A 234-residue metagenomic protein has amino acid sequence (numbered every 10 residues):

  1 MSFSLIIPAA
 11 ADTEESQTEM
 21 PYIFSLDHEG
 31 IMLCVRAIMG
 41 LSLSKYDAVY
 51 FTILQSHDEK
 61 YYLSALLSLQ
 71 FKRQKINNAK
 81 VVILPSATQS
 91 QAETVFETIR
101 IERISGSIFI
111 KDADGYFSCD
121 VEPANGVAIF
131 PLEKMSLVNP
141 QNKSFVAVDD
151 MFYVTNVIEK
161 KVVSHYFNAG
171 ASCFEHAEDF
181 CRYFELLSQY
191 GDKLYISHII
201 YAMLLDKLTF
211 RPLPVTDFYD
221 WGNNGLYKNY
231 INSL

Functional and structural regions predicted by a protein language model:
S2-E15, L26-G106: Conserved N-terminal catalytic core of the sugar/cofactor nucleotidyltransferase
F3-I6, H165-L234: Conserved alpha/beta core of the MobA/IspD/sugar-nucleotide pyrophosphorylase nucleotidyltransferase superfamily
E19-L26, S188: Short glycine-enriched, charge-decorated loop/helix-capping segments at active-site entrances that position
I23, K80-V82, F210-P212: Conserved beta-strand scaffold positions in the cores of enzyme catalytic domains, especially in NTP/NDP-utilizing
L69-I76, V146-D149, Y201-L204: Short, conserved catalytic or adaptor-binding loops enriched in Gly and charged residues
S86-Q91, M135-S136, F218-D220: A short acidic, often aromatic-flanked loop/helix-cap motif at beta-alpha or helix-coil junctions that lines enzyme
S105-Y116: Short beta-strand-to-loop acidic/aromatic patch adjacent to the donor-nucleotide binding site
Y116-G191: Conserved core of the sugar-phosphate nucleotidyltransferase
